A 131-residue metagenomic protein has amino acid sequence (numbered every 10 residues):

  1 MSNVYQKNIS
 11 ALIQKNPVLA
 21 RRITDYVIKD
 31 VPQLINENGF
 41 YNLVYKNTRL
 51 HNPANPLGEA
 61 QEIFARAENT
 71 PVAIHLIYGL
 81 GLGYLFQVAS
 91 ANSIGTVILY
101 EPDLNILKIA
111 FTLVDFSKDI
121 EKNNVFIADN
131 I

Functional and structural regions predicted by a protein language model:
M1-I131: N-terminal donor/sugar-recognition subdomains of glycan-related enzymes, prototypically the membrane-proximal stem
